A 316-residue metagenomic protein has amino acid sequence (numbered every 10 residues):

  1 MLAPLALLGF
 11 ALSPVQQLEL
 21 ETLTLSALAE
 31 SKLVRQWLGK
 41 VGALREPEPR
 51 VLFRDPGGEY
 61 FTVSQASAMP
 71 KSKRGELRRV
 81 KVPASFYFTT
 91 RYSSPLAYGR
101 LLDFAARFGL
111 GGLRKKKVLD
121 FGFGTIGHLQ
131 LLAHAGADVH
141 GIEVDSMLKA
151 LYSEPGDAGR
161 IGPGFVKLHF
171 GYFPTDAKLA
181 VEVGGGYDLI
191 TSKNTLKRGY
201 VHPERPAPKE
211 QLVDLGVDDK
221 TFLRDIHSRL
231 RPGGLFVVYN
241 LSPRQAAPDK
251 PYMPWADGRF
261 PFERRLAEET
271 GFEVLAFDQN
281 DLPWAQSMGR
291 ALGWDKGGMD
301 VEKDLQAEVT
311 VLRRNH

Functional and structural regions predicted by a protein language model:
R91-K115: Conserved alpha-helix/loop element of class I SAM-dependent methyltransferases that forms part of the SAM/SAH-binding
L113-G124: Conserved class I S-adenosyl-L-methionine
T125-G136: Conserved SAM-binding loop of SAM-dependent methyltransferases across substrates and taxa, primarily the Class I
K178-L189: A short acidic, Gly/Pro-enriched loop at the edge of an enzyme's catalytic core that lines a small-molecule cofactor
Y187-G216: A short SAM/SAH-binding and catalytic strip from SAM-dependent methyltransferases
P206-P232: A short glycine-rich, Lys/Arg-flanked "PGG" loop and its adjoining helix->strand segment in the class I
G233-L241: Conserved beta-strand signature within the Rossmann-like core of class I S-adenosyl-L-methionine
P254-H316: Class I S-adenosyl-L-methionine
